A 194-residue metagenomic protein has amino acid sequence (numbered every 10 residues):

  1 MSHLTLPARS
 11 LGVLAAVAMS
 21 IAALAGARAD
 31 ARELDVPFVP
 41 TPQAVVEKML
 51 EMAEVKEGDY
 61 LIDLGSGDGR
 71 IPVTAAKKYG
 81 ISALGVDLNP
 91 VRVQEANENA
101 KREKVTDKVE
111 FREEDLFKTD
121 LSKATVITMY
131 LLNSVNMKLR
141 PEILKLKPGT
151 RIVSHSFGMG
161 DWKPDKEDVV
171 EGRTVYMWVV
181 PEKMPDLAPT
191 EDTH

Functional and structural regions predicted by a protein language model:
S2-L14: Bacterial N-terminal signal peptides that target proteins for export
G12-A23: Bacterial N-terminal signal peptides
A23-K56: Class I SAM-dependent transferase core
G58-G67: Conserved class I S-adenosyl-L-methionine
G69-V73: Glycine-rich SAM-binding Motif I of class I
S82-D87: Conserved SAM-binding motif I beta-strand of class I
P90-K123: S-adenosyl-L-methionine
S134-H194: C-terminal substrate-binding/active-site "lid" region of AdoMet-derived donor-dependent transferases
